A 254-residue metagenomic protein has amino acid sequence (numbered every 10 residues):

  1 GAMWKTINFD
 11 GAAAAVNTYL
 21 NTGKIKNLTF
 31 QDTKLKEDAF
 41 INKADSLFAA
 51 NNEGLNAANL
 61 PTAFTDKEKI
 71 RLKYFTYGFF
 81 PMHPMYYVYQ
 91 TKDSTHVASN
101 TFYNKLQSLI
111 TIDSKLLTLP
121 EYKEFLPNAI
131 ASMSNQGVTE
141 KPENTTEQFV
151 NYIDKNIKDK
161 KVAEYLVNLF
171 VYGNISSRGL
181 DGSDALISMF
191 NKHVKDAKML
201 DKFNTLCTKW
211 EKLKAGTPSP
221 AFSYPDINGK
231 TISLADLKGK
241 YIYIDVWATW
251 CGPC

Functional and structural regions predicted by a protein language model:
A2-N228, I232: Oxidative protein folding and maturation machinery
S233-L237: Short amphipathic alpha-helix with an adjacent loop that forms part of the alpha/beta core around
K238-G239, D245-C254: Conserved redox-active cysteine motifs that mediate thiol-disulfide chemistry, especially di-cysteine Cys-X(1-2)-Cys
